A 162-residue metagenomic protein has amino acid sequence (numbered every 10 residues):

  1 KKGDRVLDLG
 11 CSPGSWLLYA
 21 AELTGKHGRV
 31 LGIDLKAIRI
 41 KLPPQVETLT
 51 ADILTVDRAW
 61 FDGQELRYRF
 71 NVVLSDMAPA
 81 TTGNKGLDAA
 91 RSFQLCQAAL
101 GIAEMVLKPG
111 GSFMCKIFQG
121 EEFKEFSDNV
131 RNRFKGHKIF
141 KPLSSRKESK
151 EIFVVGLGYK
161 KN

Functional and structural regions predicted by a protein language model:
K2-S12: Conserved class I S-adenosyl-L-methionine
P13-G25: Conserved SAM-binding loop of SAM-dependent methyltransferases across substrates and taxa, primarily the Class I
K26-H27, L107-S112: Short glycine-dipeptide loop
I33-S75, P79-A80: S-adenosyl-L-methionine
L35-K36, M77-A78, K116-Q119, P142-L143: Short strand-turn motif at the edge of the Rossmann-like AdoMet-binding core
T81-S92: Glycine/threonine-rich flexible loop motifs
F93-P109: A short glycine-rich, Lys/Arg-flanked "PGG" loop and its adjoining helix->strand segment in the class I
G120-N162: Class I S-adenosyl-L-methionine
